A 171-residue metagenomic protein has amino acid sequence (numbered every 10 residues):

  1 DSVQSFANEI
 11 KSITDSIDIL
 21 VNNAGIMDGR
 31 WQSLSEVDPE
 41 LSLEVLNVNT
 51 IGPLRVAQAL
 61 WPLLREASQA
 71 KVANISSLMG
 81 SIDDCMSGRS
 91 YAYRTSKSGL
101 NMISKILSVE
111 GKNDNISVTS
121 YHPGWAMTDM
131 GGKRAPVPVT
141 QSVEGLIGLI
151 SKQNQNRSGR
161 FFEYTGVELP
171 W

Functional and structural regions predicted by a protein language model:
D1-T14: Conserved Rossmann-fold cofactor-binding substructure of NAD(P)-dependent oxidoreductases
A7, A57, S104, V143-L146: Short-chain dehydrogenase/reductase
D15, E40, D114-I116: Structured loop/turn residues at beta-strand edges in well-structured enzyme cores
I17, A70, V118: Hydrophobic anchor at the start of a short beta-strand that flanks the dinucleotide cofactor-binding loop
L20-V21: Conserved hydrophobic beta-strands of the Rossmann-like cofactor-binding core in SDR/related NAD(P)H-dependent
I26-L46, L54, R65-K112: Catalytic loop of short-chain dehydrogenase/reductase
N113, S120-P123, T128, G132-W171: C-terminal helical subdomain
